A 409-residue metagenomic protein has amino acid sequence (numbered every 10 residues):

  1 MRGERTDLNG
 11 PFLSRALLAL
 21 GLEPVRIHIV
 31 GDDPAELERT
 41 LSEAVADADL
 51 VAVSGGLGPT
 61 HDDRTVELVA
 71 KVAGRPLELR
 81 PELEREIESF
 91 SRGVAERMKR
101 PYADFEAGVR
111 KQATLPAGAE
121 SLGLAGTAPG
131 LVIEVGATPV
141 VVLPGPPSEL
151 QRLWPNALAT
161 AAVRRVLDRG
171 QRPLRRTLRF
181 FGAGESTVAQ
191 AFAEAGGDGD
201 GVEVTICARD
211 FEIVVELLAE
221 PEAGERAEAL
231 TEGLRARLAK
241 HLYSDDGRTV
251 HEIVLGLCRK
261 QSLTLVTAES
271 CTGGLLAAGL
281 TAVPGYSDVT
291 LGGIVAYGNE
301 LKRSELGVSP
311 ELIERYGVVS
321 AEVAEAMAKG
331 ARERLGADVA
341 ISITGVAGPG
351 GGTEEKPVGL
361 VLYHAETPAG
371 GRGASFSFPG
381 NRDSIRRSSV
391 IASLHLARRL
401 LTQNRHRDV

Functional and structural regions predicted by a protein language model:
M1-D32, E225: Glycine-rich phosphate/diphosphate-binding loop of Rossmann-like nucleotide-binding domains
G31-S42: Structural motif
P34, E86-S91, E225-V409: Short alpha-helical segments enriched in small residues
E36, R64-R165: Proline/glycine-rich low-complexity loops and linkers
A48: An anion/phosphate-binding loop that grips the pyrophosphate of nucleotide cofactors and donors
V53-H61, P144-G145, E220-P221, I343-V346: Glycine-rich beta-strand-to-loop/alpha-helix junction loops that act as flexible
E134-F211, L218-P221, E225-A227: Accessory alpha-helical/coil subdomains and C-terminal extensions that flank or cap enzyme catalytic cores
